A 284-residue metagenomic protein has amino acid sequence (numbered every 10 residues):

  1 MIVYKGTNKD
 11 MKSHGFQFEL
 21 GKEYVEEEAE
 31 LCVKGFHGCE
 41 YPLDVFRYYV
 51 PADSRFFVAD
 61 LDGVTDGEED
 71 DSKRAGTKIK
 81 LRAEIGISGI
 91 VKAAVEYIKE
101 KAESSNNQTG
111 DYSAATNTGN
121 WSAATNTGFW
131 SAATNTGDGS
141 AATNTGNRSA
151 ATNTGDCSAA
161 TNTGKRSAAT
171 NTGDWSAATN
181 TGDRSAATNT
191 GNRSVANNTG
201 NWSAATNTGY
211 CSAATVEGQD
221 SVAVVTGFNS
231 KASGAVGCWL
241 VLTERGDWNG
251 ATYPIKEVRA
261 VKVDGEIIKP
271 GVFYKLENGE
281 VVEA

Functional and structural regions predicted by a protein language model:
M1-A284: Short, glycine-biased loop/turn motifs at secondary-structure junctions and in low-complexity Ser/Thr/Pro-rich termini
